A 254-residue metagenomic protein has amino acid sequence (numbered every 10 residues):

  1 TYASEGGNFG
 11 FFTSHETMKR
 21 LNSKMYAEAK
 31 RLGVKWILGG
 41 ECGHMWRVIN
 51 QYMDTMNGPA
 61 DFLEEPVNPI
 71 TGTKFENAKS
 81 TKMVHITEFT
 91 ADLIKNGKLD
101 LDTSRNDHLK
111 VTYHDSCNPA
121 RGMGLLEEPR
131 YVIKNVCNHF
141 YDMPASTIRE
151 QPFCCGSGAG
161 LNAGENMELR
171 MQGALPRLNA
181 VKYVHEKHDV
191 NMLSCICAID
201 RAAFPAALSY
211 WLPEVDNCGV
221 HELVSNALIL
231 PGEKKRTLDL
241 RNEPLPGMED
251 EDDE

Functional and structural regions predicted by a protein language model:
T1-E254: Iron-sulfur cluster-binding electron-transfer modules in prokaryotic oxidoreductases
